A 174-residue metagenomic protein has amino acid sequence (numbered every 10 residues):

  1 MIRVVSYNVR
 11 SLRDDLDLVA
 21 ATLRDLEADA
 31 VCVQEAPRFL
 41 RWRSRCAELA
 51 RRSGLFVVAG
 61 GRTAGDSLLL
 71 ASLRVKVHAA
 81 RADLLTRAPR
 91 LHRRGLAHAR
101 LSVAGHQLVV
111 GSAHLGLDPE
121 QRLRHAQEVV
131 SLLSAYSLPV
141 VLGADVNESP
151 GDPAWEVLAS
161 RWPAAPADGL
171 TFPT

Functional and structural regions predicted by a protein language model:
V4-V9, V19-W42, A99, V110-A113 (+1 more regions): Active-site beta-strand/loop signature of hydrolases that rely on acidic residues for catalysis
L12-D14, R90-H92, A167: Short gly/ser/thr-rich secondary-structure transition/capping motifs
R13-A21, Q121-Q127: Structural motif
L16, R41-S44, E48, A80 (+2 more regions): Short glycine-/acidic-enriched loop or helix-start segments at secondary-structure transitions that form or flank
A30, E35-Q107: Structured beta-strand-rich core segments of catalytic domains in phosphoester-bond hydrolases
R51-S53, P119-T174: Metal-dependent phosphoesterases centered on the DNase I-like endonuclease/exonuclease/phosphatase
A82-R87, G111-E120: Surface-exposed cleft-lining segments at the edges of enzyme active sites
